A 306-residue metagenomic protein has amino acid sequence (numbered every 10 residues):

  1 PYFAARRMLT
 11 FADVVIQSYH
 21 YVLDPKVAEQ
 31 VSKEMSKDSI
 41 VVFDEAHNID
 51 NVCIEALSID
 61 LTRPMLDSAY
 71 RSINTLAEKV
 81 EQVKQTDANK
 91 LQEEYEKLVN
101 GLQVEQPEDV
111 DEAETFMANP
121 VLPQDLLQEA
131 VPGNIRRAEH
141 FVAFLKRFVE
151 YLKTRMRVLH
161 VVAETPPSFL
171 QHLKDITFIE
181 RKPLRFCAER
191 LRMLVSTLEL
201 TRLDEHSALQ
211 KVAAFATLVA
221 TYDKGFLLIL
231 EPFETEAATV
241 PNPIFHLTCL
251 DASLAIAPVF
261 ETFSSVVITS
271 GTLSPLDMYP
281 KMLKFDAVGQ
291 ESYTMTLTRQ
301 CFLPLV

Functional and structural regions predicted by a protein language model:
P1-D24: Inter-Walker segment of RecA-like/P-loop motor cores
M8-D13, K26-I40, E45-V306: Conserved coupling segment at the C-terminus of the helicase ATP-binding
